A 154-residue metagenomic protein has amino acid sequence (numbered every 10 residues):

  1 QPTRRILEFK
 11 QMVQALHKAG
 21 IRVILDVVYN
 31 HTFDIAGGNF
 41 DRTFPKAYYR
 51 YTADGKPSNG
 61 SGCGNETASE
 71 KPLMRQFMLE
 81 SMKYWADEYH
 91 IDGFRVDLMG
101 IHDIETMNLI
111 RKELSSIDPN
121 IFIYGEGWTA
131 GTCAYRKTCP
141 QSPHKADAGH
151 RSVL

Functional and structural regions predicted by a protein language model:
Q1-K18, F33-Q76, E80-E88: Aromatic- and acidic-residue-enriched carbohydrate-binding clefts of CAZyme catalytic domains
L16, D26, W85, V96 (+1 more regions): Conserved, mostly hydrophobic/aromatic
A19, L98-L154: Active-site-proximal helices and loops of the catalytic beta/alpha 8
A19-I21, D26, H90-D92, D118-I121: Short, well-ordered coil/turn segments that N-cap beta-strands
N30-H31, G100: Conserved beta-strand edge residues that scaffold enzyme active sites
H31, I35, T129-G131: Surface-exposed, flexible loop/turn segments at secondary-structure boundaries
T43-F44, A53, G62-G64, G93 (+3 more regions): Glycine-centered flexibility motif
S69, R95-L98: Active-site rim elements
